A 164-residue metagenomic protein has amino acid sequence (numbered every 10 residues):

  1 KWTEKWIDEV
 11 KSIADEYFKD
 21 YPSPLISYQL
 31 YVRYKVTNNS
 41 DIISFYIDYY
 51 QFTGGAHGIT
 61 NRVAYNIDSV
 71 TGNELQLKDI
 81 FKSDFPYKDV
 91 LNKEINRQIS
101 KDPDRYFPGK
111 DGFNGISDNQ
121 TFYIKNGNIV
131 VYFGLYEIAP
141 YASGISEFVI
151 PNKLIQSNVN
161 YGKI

Functional and structural regions predicted by a protein language model:
K1-I164: Compositionally biased intrinsically disordered regions enriched in Thr/Gly
